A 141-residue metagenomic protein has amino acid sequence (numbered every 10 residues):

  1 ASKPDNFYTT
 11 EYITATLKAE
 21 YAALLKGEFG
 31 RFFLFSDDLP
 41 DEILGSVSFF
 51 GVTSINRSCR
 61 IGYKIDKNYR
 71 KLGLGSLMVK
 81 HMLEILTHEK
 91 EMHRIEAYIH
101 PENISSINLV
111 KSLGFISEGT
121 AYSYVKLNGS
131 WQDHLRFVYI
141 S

Functional and structural regions predicted by a protein language model:
A1-A19: Conserved GNAT-fold acetyl-CoA-binding loop/helix
P4, K18-F33: A short helix-loop-beta-strand connector motif used in the catalytic cores of GNAT acetyltransferases and, in some
D5, A22-L24, G51, L127-N128: Short secondary-structure boundary/capping segments
F35-S141: Acyl-donor (CoA/ACP) binding surface of acyl/acetyltransferases
